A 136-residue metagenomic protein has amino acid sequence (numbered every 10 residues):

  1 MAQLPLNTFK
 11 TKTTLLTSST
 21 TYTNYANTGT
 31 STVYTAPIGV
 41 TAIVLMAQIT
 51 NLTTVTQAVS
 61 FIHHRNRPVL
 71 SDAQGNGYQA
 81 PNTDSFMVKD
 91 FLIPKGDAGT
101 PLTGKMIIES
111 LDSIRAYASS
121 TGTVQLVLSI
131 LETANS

Functional and structural regions predicted by a protein language model:
M1-T41, L111, Y117-S136: C-terminal interaction-tip segments
V40-T50: Short beta-strand elements of extracellular/lumenal beta-sandwich folds
A42-V44, T56, E109: Short connector loops at helix/strand junctions that flank enzyme active sites, especially segments positioning acidic
T50-T54, S119: Short solvent-exposed strand-capping/beta-turn motif centered on an Asx-Ser/Thr pair
S60-H64, V127-S129: Beta-strand signatures of extracellular beta-sandwich domains
R65-S113: Intrinsically disordered, low-complexity Pro/Gly/Ser/Thr-rich segments with frequent PxxP/GP/PP motifs and embedded
